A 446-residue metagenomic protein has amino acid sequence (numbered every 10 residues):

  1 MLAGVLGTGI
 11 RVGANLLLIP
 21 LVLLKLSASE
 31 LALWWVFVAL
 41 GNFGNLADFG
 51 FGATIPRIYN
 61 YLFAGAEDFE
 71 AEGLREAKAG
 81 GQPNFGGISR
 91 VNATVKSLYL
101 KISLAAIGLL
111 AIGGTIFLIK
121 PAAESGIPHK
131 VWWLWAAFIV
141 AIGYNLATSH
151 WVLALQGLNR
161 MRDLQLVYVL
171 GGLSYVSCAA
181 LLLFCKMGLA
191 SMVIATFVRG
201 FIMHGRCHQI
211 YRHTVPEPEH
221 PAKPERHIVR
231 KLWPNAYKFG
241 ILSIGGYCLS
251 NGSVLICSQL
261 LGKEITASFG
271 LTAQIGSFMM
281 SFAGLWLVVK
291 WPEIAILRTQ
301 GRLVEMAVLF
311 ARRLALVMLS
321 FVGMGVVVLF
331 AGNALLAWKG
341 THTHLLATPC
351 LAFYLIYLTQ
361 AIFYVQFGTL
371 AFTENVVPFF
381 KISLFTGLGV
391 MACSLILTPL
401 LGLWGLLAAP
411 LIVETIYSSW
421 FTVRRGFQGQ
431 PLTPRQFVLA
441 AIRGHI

Functional and structural regions predicted by a protein language model:
L21-L46, L189-I194, H227-F239, C257-S277 (+3 more regions): Interfacial/gating helices of multi-pass transporter permease domains
W35, E72-K101, W233, R302-L319 (+1 more regions): Interfacial transmembrane-helix starts/ends
F37-F49, L242, G246, S250-G252 (+4 more regions): Transmembrane helix-bundle signature of multi-pass secondary active exporters and lipid flippases
F49-P83, G157, V215, M280-G301 (+1 more regions): Helix-loop junctions and terminal segments of transmembrane helices in multi-pass membrane transport/translocation
I116-A137, K263-A267, L303-V304, F330-T359: Interfacial segments at transmembrane-helix termini and the short loops linking adjacent helices
W132, A136, Q165-T214, A273 (+2 more regions): Hydrophobic alpha-helical transmembrane segments
I142-Y168, A190, A352, I356-F385: Membrane-interface junctions at transmembrane-helix termini in multi-pass inner-membrane proteins
L189-T196, G205-S250, E293, R298-V308 (+1 more regions): Interhelical loop/hinge segments that connect adjacent transmembrane helices in multipass membrane
